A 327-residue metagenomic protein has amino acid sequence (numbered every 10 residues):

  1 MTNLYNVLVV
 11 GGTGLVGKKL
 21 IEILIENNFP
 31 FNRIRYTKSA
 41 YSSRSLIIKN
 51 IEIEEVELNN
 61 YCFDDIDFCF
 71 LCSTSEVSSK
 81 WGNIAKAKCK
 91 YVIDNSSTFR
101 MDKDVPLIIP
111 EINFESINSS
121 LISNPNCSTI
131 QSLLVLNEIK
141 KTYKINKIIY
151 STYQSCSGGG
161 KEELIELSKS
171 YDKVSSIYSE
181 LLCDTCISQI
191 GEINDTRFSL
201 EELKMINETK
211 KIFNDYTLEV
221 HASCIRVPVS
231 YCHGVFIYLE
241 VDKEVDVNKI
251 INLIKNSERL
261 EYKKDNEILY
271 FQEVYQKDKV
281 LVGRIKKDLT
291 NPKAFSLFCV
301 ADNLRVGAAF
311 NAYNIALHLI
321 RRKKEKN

Functional and structural regions predicted by a protein language model:
T2-L182, T217-E219, Y270, V280 (+4 more regions): N-terminal Rossmann-like NAD(P) cofactor-binding subdomain of oxidoreductases, focused on the glycine-rich
C69, C156-N327: Charged docking surfaces used in two-component/phosphorelay signaling
